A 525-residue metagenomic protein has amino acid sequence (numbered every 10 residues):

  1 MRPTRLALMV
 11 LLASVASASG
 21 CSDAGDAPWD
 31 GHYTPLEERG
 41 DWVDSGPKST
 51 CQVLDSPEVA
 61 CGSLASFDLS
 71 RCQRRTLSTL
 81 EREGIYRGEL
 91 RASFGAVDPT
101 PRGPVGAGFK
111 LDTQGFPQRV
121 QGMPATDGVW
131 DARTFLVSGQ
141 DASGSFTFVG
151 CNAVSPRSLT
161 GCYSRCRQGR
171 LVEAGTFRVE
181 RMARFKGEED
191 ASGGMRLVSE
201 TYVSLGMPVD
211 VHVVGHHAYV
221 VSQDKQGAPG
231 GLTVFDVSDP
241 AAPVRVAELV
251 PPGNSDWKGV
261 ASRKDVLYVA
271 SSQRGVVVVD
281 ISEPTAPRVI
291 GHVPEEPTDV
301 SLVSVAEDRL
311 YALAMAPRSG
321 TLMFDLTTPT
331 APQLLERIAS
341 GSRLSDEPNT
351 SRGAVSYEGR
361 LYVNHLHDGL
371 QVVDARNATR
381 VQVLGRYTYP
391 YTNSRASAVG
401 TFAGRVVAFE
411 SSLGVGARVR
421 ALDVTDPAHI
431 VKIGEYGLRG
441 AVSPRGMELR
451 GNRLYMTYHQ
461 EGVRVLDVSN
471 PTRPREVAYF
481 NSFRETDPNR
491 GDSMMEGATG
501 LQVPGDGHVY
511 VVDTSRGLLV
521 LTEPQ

Functional and structural regions predicted by a protein language model:
M1-L8: Bacterial N-terminal signal peptides that target proteins for export
S17-G20: C-terminal motif of bacterial Sec signal peptides marking the signal peptidase cleavage site
S22-Q525: Feature marking well-ordered beta-strand scaffolds used for ligand recognition
